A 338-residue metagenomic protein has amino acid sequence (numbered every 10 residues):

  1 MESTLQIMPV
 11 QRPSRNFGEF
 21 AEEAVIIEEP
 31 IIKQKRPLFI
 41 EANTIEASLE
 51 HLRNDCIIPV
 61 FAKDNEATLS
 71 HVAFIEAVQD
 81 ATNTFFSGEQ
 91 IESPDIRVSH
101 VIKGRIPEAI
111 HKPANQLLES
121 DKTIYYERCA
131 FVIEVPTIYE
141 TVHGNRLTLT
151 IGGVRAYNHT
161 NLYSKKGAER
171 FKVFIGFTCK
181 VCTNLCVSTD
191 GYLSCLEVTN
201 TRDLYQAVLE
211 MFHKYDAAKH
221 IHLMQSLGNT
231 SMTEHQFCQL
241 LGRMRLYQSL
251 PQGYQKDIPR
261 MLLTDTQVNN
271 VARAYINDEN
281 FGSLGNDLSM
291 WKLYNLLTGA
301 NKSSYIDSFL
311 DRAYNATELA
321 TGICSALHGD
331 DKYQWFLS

Functional and structural regions predicted by a protein language model:
M1-K33, P113-S338: Intrinsically disordered, low-complexity regions enriched in serine/threonine
M1-Q79, F85-Q90, I96-R97, I102: Feature for intrinsically disordered/low-complexity regulatory segments and propeptides
T84-K122: A short acidic/basic microdomain associated with nuclease active sites
